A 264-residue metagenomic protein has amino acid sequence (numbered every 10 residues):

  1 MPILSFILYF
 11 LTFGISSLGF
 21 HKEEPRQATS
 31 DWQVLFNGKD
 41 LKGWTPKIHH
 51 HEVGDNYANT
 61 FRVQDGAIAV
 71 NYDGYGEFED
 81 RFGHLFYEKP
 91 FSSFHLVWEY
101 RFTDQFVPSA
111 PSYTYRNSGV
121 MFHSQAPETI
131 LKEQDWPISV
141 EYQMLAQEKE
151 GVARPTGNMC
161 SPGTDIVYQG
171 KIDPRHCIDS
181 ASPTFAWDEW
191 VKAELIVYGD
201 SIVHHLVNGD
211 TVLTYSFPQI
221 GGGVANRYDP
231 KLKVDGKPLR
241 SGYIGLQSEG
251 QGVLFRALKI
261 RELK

Functional and structural regions predicted by a protein language model:
M1-Q27: Bacterial Sec-dependent N-terminal signal peptides
F20-K264: Carbohydrate-interacting regions of secretory-pathway proteins
